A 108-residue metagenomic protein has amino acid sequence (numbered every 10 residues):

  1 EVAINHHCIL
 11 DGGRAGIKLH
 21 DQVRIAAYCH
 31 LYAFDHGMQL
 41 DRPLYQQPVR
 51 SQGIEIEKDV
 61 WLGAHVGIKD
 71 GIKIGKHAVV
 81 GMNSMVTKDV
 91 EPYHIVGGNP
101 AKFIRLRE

Functional and structural regions predicted by a protein language model:
A3-I72, N99-P100, R107-E108: Flexible, glycine/small-residue-enriched loop-and-beta-strand segment within the central core of proteins
Y32, G81, T87-K88, I104-L106: Conserved acidic donor-binding loop of glycosyltransferase catalytic domains
A64-V79, S84-K88: Beta-rich strand-turn-strand
E91-P92, G97-P100: Acidic, glycine-centered active-site loop in nucleotide-sugar glycosyltransferases
